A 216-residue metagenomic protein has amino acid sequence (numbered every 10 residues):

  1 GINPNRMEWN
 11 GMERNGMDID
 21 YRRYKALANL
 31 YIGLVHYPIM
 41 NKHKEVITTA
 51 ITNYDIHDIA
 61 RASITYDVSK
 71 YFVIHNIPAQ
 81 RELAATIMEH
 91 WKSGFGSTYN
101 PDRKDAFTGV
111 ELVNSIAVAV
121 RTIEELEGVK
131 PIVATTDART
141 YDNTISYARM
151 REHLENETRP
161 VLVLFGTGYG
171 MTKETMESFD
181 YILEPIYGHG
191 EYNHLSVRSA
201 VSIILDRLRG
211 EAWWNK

Functional and structural regions predicted by a protein language model:
G1: Flexible glycine-rich surface loops and low-complexity tracts that mediate binding to linear polymers
P4-M17: Short polybasic linear motifs
I19-Y21: Terminal alpha-helical anchor/extension segments at protein ends
Y24-A138, S202-W214: RNA substrate-binding interface of SAM-dependent RNA methyltransferases
I47, T86-M88, Y147-R151, E177-D180 (+1 more regions): Short, glycine/charged-enriched secondary-structure capping and boundary segments
S69, P131, P160-V161, D180: Conserved acidic residues
A134-T175, P185: Long, charge-patterned amphipathic alpha-helical coiled-coil/hairpin "stalk" segments used as oligomerization
Y169-K216: Structured adenosyl-cofactor binding patch, chiefly the S-adenosyl-L-methionine
